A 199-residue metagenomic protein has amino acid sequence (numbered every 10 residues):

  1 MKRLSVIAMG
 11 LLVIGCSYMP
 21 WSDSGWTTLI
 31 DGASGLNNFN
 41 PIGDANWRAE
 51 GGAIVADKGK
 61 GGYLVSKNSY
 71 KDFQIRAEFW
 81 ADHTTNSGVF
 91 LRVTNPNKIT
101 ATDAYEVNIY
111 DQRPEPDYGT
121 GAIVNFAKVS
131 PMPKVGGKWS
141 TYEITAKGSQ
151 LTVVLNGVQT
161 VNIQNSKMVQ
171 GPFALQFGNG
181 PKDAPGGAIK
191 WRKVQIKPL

Functional and structural regions predicted by a protein language model:
L4-V13: Sec-dependent N-terminal signal peptides
C16-L199: Carbohydrate-interacting regions of secretory-pathway proteins
